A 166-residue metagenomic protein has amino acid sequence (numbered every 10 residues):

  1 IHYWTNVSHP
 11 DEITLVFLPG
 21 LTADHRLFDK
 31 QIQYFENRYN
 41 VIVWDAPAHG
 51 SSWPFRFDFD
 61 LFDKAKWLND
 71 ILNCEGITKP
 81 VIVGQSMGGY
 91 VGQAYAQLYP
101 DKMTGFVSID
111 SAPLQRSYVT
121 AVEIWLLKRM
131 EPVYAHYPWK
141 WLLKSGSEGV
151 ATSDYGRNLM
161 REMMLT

Functional and structural regions predicted by a protein language model:
H2-P54: Conserved HGGG/HGGXW glycine-rich cap/lid loop of the alpha/beta-hydrolase fold
W4, I42-V83: Active-site loop/oxyanion-hole signature of alpha/beta-hydrolase fold enzymes
T14, R38-N40, T78-V81, K102-G105: Structural signature of beta-strand start/N-cap positions in the alpha/beta core of ABC transporter nucleotide-binding
A23, A48, G89, P113-L114: Active-site micro-motifs of SAM-dependent methyltransferase domains
I32, L72, Y95-A96: A conserved amphipathic alpha-helix that caps or lines the catalytic cleft of carbohydrate- and lipid-modifying enzymes
G84, G88, G92: Gly/Ala-rich beta-loop-alpha elbow adjacent to hydrolase catalytic centers
Q93-L98, M103-Y137: Flexible "cap/lid" loop of the alpha/beta hydrolase fold
S117-V119, H136-T166: Conserved alpha/beta-hydrolase catalytic His-Asp/Glu region
